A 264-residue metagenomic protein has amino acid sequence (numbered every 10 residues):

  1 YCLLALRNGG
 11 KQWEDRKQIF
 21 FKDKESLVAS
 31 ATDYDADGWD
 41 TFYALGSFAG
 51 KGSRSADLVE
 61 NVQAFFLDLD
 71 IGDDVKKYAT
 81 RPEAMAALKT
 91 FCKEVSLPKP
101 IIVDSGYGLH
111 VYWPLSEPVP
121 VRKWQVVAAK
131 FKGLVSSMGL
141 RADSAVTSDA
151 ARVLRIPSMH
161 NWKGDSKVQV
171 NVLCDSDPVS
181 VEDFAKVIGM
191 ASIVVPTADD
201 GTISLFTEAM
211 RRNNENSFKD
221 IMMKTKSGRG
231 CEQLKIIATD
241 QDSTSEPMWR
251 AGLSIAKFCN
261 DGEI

Functional and structural regions predicted by a protein language model:
Y1-A64, G72-P82, R152, S158-D165: DNA replication initiation on ssDNA origins
L4-A5, F42-G46, D68, V103 (+4 more regions): Residues in well-ordered beta-strands of folded domains
K51-R54, L97-P98, R141: Eukaryotic intrinsically disordered and solvent-exposed regulatory patches
S55-V59, V103-D104, T244-S245: Secondary-structure capping and boundary motifs in well-ordered enzyme cores
Q63-K93, Y107-L134, L140, R152-G164 (+1 more regions): Modules that initiate DNA replication and primer synthesis
T90-I102: Active-site palm subdomain of RNA-directed nucleic acid polymerases
P100-Y107, S144-D149: Short beta-strand
A142-V194: Basic/polar, cationic surfaces and motifs that engage anionic cell-wall and phosphate/carboxylate ligands
